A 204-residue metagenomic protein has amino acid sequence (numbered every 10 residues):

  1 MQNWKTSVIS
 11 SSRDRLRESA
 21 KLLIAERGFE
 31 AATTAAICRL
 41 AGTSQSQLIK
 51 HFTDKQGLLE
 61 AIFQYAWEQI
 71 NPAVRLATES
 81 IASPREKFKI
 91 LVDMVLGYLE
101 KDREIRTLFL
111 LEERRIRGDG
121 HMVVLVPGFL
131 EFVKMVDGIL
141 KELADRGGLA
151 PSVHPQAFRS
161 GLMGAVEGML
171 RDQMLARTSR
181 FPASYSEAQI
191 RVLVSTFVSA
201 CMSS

Functional and structural regions predicted by a protein language model:
M1-S11, L175: N-terminal intrinsically disordered/low-complexity leader segments
I9, R13, R17, L59 (+6 more regions): Amphipathic, non-transmembrane alpha-helical scaffold segments
R15, S19, L23-G57, A61: Helix-turn-helix
S19-L23, Y98, A165: Short amphipathic alpha-helical elements of helix-turn-helix/winged-helix folds
F52, L111-R117: Short helix-capping/turn signature of helix-turn-helix
A61, R75-I105, P155-L162, R191: Hydrophobic alpha-helical connector segments
E68-N71, R75-L76, D119-R146, Q156-S160 (+1 more regions): Amphipathic alpha-helical packing segments from all-alpha helical-bundle domains
E104-L111, A144-S195, S204: Hydrophobic/aromatic-rich alpha-helical bundle segments in the mid-to-C-terminal region
